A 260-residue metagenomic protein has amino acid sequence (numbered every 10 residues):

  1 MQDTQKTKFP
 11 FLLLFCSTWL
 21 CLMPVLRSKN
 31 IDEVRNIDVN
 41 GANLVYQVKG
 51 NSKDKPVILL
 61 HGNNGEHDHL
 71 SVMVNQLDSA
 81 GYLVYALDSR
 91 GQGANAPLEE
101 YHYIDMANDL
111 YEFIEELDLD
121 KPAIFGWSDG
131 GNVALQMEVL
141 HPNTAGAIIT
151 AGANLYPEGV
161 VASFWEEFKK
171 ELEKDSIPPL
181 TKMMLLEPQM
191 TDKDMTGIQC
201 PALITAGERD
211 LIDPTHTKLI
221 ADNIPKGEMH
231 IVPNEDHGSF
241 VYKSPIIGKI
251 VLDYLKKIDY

Functional and structural regions predicted by a protein language model:
K49-G93: Conserved HGGG/HGGXW glycine-rich cap/lid loop of the alpha/beta-hydrolase fold
D105-P122: Conserved acidic catalytic loop of the alpha/beta-hydrolase fold
N132, Q136-V139, I148-K174: Flexible "cap/lid" loop of the alpha/beta hydrolase fold
P179-D194: Active-site nucleophile elbow and catalytic-triad environment of alpha/beta-hydrolase enzymes
I198, I204-A206: Short beta-strand/loop motif that positions the catalytic acidic residue of the alpha/beta-hydrolase fold
L211-H216: Conserved alpha/beta-hydrolase "acid-adjacent" motif
D222-G238: Catalytic histidine neighborhood in serine/cysteine hydrolases with alpha/beta-hydrolase-type architecture
N234-Y260: Catalytic active-site module of serine/aspartate enzymes centered on a nucleophile-bearing elbow/loop
